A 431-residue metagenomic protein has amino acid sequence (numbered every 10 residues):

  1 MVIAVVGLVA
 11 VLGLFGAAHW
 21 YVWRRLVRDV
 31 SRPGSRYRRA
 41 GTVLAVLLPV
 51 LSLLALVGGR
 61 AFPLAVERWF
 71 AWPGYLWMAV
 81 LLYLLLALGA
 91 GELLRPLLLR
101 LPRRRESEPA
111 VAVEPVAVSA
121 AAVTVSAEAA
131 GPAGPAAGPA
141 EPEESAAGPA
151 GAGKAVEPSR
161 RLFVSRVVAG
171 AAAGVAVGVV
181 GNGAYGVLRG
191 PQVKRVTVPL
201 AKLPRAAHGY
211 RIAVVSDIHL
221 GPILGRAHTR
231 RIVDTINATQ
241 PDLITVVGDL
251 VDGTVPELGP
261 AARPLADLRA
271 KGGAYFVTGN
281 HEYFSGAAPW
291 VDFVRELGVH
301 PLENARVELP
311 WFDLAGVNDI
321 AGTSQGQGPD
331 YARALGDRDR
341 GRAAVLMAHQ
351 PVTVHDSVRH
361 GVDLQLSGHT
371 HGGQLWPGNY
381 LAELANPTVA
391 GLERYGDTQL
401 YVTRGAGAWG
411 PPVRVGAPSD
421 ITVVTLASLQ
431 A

Functional and structural regions predicted by a protein language model:
M1-L188: Non-catalytic terminal accessory segments
G190-A431: Soluble catalytic domains of enzymes that build or remodel membrane lipids, polysaccharides, and related
